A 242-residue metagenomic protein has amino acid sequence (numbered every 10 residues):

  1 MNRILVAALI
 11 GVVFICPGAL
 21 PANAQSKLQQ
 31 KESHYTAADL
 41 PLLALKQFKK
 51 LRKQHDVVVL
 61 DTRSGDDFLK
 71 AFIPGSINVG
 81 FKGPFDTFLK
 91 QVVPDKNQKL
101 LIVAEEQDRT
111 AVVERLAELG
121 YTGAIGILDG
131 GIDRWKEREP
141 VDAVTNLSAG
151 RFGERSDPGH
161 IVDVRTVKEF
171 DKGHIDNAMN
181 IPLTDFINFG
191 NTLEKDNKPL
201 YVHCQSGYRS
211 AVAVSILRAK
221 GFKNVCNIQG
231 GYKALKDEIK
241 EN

Functional and structural regions predicted by a protein language model:
I4-L5, A22-D39, G65-N242: Rhodanese-like catalytic fold shared by cysteine-dependent sulfurtransferases and DSP/PTP-type phosphatases
L5-V12: Sec-dependent N-terminal signal peptides
V13-A22: C-terminal segment of classical bacterial N-terminal signal peptides
Y35-L51: C-terminal accessory/connector segments of nucleic-acid motor ATPases
Q47-H55, F152-D157: A short acidic-Thr-Gly-centered motif at the start of a beta-strand
V58: Hard-cation-handling environments
